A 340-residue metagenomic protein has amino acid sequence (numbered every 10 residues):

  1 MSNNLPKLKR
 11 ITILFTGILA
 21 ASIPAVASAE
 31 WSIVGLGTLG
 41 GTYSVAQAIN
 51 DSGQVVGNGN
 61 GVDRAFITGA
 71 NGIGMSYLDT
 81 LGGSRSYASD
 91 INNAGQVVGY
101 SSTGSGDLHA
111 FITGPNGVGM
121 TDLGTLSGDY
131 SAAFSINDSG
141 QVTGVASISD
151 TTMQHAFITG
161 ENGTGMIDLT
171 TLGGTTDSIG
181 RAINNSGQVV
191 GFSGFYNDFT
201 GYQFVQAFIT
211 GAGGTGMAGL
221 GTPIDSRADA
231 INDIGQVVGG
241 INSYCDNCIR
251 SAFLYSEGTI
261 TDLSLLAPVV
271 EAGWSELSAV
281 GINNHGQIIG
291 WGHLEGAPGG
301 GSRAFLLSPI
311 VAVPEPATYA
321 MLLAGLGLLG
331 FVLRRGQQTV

Functional and structural regions predicted by a protein language model:
S2-N3, A20, P268: Extracytoplasmic/lumenal soluble domains of exported proteins with redox or metal-associated functions
N3-I13: Bacterial N-terminal signal peptides that target proteins for export
L5, A21-P24, D168: Classical secretory targeting signals
I13-S22: Bacterial N-terminal signal peptides
L19, G327-L328: Residue-level detector of secondary-structure transition/capping positions
I23-A29, F305-L326: Short, threonine-centered small-residue motifs that mark membrane-proximal processing/anchoring sites and TM-junction
S28-A312: Residue-level hotspots at or immediately adjacent to binding/recognition sites across diverse folds
G330-V340: C-terminal membrane-anchoring or membrane-association module
